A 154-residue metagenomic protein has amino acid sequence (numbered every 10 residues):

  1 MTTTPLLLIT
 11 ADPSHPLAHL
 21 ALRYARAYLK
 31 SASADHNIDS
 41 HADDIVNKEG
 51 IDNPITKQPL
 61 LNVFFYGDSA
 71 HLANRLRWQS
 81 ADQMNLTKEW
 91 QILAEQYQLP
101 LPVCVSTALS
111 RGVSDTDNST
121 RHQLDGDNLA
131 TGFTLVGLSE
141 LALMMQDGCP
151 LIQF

Functional and structural regions predicted by a protein language model:
T2-L22, A73-W78: Short, glycine-rich nucleotide/cofactor-binding loops
H15-D35, E49-T56, V63: Histidine-anchored nucleotide/phosphate-binding helix
A21-Y24, A81-T87: Charged helix-capping and loop-helix junction motifs
L60-D68, P100-T107: Short internal beta-strands
Q83-D127: Mid-chain, well-packed structural core segment of small domains
R111, R121, D125, T134-L143 (+1 more regions): A short aromatic-anchored loop/beta-hairpin motif
Q153-F154: Aromatic- and Gly/Pro-rich donor/ligand-binding loops that form nucleotide- or phosphate-bearing donor binding pockets
